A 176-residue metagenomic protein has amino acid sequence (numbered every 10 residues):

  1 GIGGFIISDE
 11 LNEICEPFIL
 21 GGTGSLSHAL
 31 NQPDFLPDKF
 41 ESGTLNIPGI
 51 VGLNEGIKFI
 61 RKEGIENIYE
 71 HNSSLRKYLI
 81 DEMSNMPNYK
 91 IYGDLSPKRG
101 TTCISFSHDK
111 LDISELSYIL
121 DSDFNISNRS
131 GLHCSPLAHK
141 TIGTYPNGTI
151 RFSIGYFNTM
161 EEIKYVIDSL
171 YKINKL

Functional and structural regions predicted by a protein language model:
G1-L176: Pyridoxal 5′-phosphate
